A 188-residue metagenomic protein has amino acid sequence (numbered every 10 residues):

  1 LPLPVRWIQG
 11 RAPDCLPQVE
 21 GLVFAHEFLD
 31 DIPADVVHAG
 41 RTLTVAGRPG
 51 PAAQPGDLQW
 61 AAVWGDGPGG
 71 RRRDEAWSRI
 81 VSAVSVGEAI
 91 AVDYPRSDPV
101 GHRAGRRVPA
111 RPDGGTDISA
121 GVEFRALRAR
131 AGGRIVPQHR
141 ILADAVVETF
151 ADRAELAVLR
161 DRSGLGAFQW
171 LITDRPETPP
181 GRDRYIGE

Functional and structural regions predicted by a protein language model:
L1-V19, P180-G187: SAM cofactor-binding core of SAM-dependent methyltransferases, primarily the Rossmann-like beta-alpha-beta module
Q9-Q18, L29-G47, G69-R79: A short, conserved alpha-helix within the catalytic core of class I
G10, A25-H26, V92: Short His-Asn-centered micro-motif
V19-E20, E123: Generic detector of short, well-ordered, non-transmembrane alpha-helical segments enriched in hydrophobic residues
E20-G21, G87: Conserved acidic residues
L22-W64, A104-A110: A mobile, often basic/glycine-rich helix-loop segment that functions as the active-site lid/recognition loop
L58-E188: Long, Lys/Arg- and hydrophobic-enriched amphipathic alpha-helices
